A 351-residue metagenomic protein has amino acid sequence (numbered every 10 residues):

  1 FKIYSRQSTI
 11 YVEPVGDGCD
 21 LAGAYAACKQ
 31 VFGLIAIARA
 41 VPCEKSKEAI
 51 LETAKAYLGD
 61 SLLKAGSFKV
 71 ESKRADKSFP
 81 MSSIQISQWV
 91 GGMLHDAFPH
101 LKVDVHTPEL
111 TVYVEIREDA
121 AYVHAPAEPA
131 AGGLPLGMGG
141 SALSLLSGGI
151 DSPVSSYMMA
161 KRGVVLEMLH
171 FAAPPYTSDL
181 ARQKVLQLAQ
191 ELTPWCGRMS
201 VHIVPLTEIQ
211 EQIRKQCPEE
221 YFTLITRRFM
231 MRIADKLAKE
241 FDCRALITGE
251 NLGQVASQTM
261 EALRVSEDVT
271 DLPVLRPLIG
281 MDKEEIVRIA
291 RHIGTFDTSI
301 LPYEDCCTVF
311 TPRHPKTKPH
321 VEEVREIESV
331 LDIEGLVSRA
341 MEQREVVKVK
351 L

Functional and structural regions predicted by a protein language model:
F1-L143, P153-M199, D268, K316-V321 (+2 more regions): RNA-binding accessory domains that recognize and position tRNA/RNA substrates
W89-L94, H100, A127-G139, L206 (+3 more regions): Active-site adenylate/phosphate-handling loop in enzymes that bind or generate adenylated species
S144, M168-H170, I203, T248 (+1 more regions): Structural beta-sheet core signal
G149: Conserved G/P- and acidic residue-centered "switch" motifs that form tight phosphate/ATP-binding loops in soluble
L188-Q216, D305: A conserved beta-strand->alpha-helix junction
Q254, P302-F310: Small/polar glycine-rich anion-binding or flexible loop at a beta-alpha turn
G294-P302: A short alpha-helix-loop-beta-strand transition element characteristic of N-terminal alpha/beta dinucleotide-binding
